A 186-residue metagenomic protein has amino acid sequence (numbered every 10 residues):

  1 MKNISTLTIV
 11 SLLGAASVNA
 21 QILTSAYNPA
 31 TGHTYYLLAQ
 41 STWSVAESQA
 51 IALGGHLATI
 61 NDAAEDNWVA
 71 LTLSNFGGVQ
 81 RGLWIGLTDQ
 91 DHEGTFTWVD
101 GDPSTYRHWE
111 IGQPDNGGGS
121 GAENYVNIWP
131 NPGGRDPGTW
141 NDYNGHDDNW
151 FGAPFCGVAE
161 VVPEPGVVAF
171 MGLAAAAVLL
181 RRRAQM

Functional and structural regions predicted by a protein language model:
M1-L7, P165: Bacterial N-terminal signal peptides that target proteins for export
I4, N19-V161, L179, Q185: Extracellular, disulfide-bonded carbohydrate-recognition/adhesion ectodomains, dominated by C-type lectin-like domains
T8-A15: Bacterial N-terminal signal peptides
E164-R181: A short, hydrophobic C-terminal helix/tail in secreted or cell-surface proteins
